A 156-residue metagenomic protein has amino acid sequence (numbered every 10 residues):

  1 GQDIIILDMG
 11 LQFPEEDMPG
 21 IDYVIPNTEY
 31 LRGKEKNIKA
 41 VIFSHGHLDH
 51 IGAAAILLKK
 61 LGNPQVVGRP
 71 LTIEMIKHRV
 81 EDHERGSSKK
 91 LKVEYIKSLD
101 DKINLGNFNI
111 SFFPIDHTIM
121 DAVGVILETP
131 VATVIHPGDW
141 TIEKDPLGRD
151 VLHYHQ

Functional and structural regions predicted by a protein language model:
G1-I42, H47-Q156: His/Asp/Glu-rich metal-coordinating catalytic cores of metallo-dependent phosphodiesterases/hydrolases acting on
